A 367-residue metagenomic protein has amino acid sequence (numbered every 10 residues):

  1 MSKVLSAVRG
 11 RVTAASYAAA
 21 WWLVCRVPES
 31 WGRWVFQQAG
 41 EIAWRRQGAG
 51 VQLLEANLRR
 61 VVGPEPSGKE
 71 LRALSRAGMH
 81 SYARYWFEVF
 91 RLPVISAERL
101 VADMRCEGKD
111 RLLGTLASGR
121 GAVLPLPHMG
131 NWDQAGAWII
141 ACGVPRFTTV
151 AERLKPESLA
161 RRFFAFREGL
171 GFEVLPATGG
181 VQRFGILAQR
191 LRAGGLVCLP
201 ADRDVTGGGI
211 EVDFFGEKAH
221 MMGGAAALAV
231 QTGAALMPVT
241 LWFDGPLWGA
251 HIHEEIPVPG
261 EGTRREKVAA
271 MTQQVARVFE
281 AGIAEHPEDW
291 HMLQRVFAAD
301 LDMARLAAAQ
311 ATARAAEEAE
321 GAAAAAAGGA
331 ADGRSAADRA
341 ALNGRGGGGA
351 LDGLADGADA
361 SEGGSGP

Functional and structural regions predicted by a protein language model:
M1-L126, A160-R162, G169-G171, A319-A324 (+2 more regions): Membrane-anchoring hydrophobic helices of lipid-metabolizing enzymes
K3-V8, A43, P64, R76 (+4 more regions): Non-catalytic C-terminal accessory region of glycerolipid acyltransferases and related lyso-lipid remodeling enzymes
A15, G50, M104, G179 (+2 more regions): Soluble or luminal CAZymes and related metallo-dependent hydrolases
A102-R105, M129, P156, A177-V181 (+2 more regions): A conditional alpha-helix N-cap/helix-loop micro-motif detector
E107-K109, V150-E152, A177, H253-E255 (+1 more regions): Conserved beta-strand termini and adjacent loop/short-helix elements that scaffold enzyme active sites in alpha/beta
S118-G179, A193, G207-I210, F214: Catalytic core of membrane glycerolipid acyltransferases/transacylases, capturing the structured, soluble-facing
